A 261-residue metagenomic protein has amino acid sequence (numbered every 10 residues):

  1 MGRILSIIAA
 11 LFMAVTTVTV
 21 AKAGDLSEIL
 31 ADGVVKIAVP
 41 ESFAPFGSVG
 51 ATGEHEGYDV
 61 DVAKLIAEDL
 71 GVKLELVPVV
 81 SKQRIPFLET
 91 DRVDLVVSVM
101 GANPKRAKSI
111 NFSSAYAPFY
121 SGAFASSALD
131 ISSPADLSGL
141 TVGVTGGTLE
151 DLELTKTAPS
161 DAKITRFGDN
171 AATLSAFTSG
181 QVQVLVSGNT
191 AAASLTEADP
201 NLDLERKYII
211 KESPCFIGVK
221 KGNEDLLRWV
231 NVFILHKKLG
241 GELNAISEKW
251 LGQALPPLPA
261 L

Functional and structural regions predicted by a protein language model:
A23-V99: Extracytoplasmic small-molecule ligand-binding "clamshell" domains of the periplasmic binding protein/Venus flytrap
D25, L149-R166, D203-R206, L235-L261: Ligand-binding clefts/hinges and TM-proximal coupling segments of bilobed small-molecule sensing domains
V35-K36, L70-K73, T90-S98, L140-T141 (+4 more regions): Alpha-to-beta junction loops
A38-F43, V77-K82, D91-N103, S127 (+4 more regions): Beta->alpha turn/N-cap motifs
E75-P86, T165-S179, K211-S213: Short helix-initiation/N-cap motifs at beta->coil->alpha
Q83-P86, V99-K108, E153-K156, T178 (+2 more regions): A ligand-binding cleft/hinge motif common to bilobed small-molecule-binding domains
A117-A125, A193-L235, Q253-L261: Periplasmic-binding protein-like
A125-V142: Flexible hinge/capping segments at coil-to-helix
